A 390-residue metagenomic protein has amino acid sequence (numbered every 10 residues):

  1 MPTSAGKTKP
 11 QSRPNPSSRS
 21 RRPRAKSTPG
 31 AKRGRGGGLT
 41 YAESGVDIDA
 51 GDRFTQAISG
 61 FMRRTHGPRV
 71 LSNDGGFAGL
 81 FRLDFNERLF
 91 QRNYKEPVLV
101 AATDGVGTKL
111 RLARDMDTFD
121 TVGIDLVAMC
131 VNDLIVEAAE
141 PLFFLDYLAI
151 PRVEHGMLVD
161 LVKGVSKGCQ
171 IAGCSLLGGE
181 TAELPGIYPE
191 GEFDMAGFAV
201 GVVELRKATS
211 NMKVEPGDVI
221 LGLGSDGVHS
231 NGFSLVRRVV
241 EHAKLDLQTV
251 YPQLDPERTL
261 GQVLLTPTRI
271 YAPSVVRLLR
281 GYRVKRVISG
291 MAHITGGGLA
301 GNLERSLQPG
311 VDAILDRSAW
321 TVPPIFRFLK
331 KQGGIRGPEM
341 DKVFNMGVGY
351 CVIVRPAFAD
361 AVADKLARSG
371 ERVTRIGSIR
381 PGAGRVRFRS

Functional and structural regions predicted by a protein language model:
P2-P10, P16-R33, G37-E43, G60 (+4 more regions): Glycine-/charge-enriched secondary-structure boundary and capping motifs
G34, G38-T65, V70: Acidic/polar, glycine-rich intrinsically disordered N-terminal extensions of enzymes
V46, A50, V122, N231 (+2 more regions): A generic structural signal for residues located within well-ordered alpha-helices of large catalytic or ligand-binding
D47, D104, G217, H293 (+1 more regions): Residue-level signature of catalytic and energy-coupling elements of molecular machines, predominantly ATP/GTP-dependent
G51, E87-R88, V106-K109, E204-K207 (+4 more regions): Short, acidic Gly/Pro/Ser/Thr-rich loop/turn segments
A57-D226: Glycine-rich phosphate/pyrophosphate-binding loop regions near the starts of catalytic domains
P97-A101, G105-G107, N211, T249-V250 (+1 more regions): Acidic-glycine-rich active-site phosphate/pyrophosphate-binding loop
T103, D194, K207-G261, A300: Short, acidic (Asp/Glu-rich) active-site segment that either coordinates a divalent metal cofactor
